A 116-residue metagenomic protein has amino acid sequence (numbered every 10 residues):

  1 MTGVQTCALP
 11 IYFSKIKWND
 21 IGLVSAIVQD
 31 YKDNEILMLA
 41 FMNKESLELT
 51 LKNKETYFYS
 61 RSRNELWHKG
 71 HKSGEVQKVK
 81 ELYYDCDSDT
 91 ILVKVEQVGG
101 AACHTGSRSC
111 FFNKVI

Functional and structural regions predicted by a protein language model:
M1-L9: Short, small-residue-biased leader/transition segments that mark boundaries at the very start of proteins
P10-V24, Q29-L37, M42-I116: C-terminal binding/interaction regions
